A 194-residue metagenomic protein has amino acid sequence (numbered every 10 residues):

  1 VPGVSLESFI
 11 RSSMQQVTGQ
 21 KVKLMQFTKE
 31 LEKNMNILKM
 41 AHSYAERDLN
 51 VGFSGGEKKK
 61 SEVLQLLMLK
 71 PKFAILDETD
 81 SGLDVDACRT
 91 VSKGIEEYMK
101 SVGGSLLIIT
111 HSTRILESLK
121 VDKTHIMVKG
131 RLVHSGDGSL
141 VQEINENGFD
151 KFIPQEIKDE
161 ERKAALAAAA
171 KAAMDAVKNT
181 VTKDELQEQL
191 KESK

Functional and structural regions predicted by a protein language model:
V1-K72: ABC-family P-loop ATPase nucleotide-binding domains
K72-E78: Walker B motif beta-strand of ABC-family P-loop ATPases
E78-T79, D86: Walker B catalytic motif
D84-R89, S135: Conserved D-loop-proximal element of ABC-family nucleotide-binding domains
C88-G103: Helical segment within the ABC ATPase nucleotide-binding domain
G103-H111: Conserved H-loop
S112-L119: Conserved H-loop
K123, M127, R131-P154: Conserved beta-strand-loop-alpha-helix hinge in the C-terminal portion of ABC ATPase nucleotide-binding domains
